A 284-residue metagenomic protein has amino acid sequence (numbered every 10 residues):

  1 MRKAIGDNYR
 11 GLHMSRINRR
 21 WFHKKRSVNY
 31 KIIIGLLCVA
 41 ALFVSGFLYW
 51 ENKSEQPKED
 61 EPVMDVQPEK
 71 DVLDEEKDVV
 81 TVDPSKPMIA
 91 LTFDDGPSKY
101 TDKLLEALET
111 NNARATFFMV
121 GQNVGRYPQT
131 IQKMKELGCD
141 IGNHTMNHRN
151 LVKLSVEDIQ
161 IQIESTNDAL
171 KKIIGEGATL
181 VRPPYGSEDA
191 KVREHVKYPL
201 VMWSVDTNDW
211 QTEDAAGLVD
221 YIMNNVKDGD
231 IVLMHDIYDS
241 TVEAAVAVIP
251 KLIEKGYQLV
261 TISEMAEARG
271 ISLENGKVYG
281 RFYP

Functional and structural regions predicted by a protein language model:
M1-N29: N-terminal Lys/Arg-rich, disordered targeting/topogenic segments
K31-F47: Hydrophobic membrane-insertion alpha-helices, especially the h-region of bacterial N-terminal signal peptides
S45-V63: Sec-dependent signal peptide cleavage junction
M64-L154, D158-I159, S165, A169 (+3 more regions): Active-site beta->alpha N-cap acidic-glycine motif
V79-D83, N111, V124-G125, S240-P284: C-terminal domain-boundary segment and adjacent tail
A90-T92, A115-M119, D140-N143, T179-R182 (+3 more regions): Structural recognition of the beta-strand scaffold that forms the well-ordered cores of secreted hydrolase catalytic
G96, V120-Q122, M146, P184-G186 (+3 more regions): Active-site beta-loop-alpha junctions enriched in small/polar residues
R149-E176, S187-D228, T241-A244: Alpha-helical scaffold elements lining the catalytic groove of polysaccharide deacetylases
